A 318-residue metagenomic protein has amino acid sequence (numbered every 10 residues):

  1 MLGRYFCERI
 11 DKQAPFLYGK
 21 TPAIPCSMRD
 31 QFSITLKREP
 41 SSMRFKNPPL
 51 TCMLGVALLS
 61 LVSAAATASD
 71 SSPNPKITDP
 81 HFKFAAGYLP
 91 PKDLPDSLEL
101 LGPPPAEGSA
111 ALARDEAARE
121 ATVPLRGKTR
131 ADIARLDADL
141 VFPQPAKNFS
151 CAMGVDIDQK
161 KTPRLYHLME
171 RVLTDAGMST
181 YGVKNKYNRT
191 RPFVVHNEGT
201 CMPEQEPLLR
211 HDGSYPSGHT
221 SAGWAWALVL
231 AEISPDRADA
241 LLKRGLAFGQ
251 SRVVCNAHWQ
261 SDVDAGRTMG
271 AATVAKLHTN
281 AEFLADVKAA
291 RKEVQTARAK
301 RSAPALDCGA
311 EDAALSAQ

Functional and structural regions predicted by a protein language model:
Y5, Y18, S27-D30, T35 (+1 more regions): Short, positively charged and aromatic/hydrophobic N-terminal segments
R44-L54: Bacterial N-terminal signal peptides that target proteins for export
C52-V62: Bacterial N-terminal signal peptides
A64-A68: Boundary at the C-terminal end of the N-terminal hydrophobic targeting segment
S69-V254, T279-E282, D286, E311 (+1 more regions): Hydrophobic alpha-helical bundle signature of multipass membrane enzymes
A247-H278: Interfacial helix-loop-helix junctions of multi-pass membrane proteins
A289-Q318: Primarily interfacial, aromatic-capped hydrophobic alpha-helices that serve as membrane anchors
